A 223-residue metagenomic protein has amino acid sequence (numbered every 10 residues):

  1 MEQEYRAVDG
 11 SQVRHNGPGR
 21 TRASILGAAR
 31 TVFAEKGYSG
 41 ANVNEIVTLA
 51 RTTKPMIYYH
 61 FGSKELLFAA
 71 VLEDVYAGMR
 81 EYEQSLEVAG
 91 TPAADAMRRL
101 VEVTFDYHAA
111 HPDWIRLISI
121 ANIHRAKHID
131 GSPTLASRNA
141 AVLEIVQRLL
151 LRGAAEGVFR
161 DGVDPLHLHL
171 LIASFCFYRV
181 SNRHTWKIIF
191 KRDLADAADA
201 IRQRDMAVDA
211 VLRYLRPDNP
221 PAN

Functional and structural regions predicted by a protein language model:
M1-D9, V103-D106, A110, A140-E156 (+1 more regions): C-terminal peripheral helix-coil segments that are non-catalytic and often amphipathic
S24, A28, V32-L66, A70-V71: Helix-turn-helix
S24, D95, R99, V103 (+4 more regions): Amphipathic alpha-helical interaction segments
E35-S39, H111, E156: Short coil/turn segments at alpha/beta junctions that flank glycine-rich nucleotide-binding fingerprints
K64, V71, V75, M79 (+4 more regions): Hydrophobic/aromatic residues within well-ordered alpha-helical segments
V71-L100, D130, A136-S137: Amphipathic alpha-helical linker/stalk segments
E81, R99, F105-L151, H167-L168 (+1 more regions): Short secondary-structure transition hinges
D95, P133-R138, A155-L171, N223: All-alpha amphipathic helical-bundle segments outside canonical DNA-binding/catalytic cores that form hydrophobic
